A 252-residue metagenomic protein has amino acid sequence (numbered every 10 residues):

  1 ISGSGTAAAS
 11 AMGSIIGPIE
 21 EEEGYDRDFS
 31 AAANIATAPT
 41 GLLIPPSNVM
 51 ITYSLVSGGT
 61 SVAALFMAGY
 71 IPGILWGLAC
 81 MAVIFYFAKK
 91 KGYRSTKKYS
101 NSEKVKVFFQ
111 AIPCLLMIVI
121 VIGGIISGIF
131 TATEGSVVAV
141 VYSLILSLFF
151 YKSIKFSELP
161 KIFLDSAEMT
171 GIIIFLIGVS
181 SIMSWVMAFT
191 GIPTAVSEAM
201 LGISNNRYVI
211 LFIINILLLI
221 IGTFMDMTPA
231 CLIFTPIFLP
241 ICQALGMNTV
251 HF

Functional and structural regions predicted by a protein language model:
I1-F252: Alpha-helical transmembrane segments of multi-pass membrane transport proteins
